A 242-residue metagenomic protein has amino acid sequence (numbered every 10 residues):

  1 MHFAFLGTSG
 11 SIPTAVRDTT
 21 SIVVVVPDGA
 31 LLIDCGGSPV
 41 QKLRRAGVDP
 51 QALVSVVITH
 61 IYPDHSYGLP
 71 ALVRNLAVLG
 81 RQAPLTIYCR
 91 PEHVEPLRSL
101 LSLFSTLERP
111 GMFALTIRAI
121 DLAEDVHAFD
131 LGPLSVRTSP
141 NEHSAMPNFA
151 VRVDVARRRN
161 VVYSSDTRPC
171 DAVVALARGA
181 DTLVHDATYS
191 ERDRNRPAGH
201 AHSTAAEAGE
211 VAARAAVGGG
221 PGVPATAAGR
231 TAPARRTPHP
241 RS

Functional and structural regions predicted by a protein language model:
M1-Y163, R168, V173-A175, A234-S242: Binuclear metal-dependent hydrolase catalytic cores
R168-S242: Cap/insert and terminal regions of metallo-dependent hydrolase folds
